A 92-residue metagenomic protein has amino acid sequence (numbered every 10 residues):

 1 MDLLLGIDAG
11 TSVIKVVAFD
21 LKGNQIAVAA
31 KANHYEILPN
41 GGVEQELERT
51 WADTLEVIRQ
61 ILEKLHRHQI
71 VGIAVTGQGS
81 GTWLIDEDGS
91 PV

Functional and structural regions predicted by a protein language model:
M1-V92: N-terminal glycine/serine-rich phosphate-binding loop of ATP-dependent small-molecule kinases, especially carbohydrate
